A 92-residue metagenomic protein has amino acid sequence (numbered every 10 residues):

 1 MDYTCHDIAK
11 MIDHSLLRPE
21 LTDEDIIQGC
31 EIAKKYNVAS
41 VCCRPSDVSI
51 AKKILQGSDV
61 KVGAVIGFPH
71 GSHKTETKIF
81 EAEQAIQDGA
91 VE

Functional and structural regions predicted by a protein language model:
D2-Y36, S40, S46-E92: Alpha/beta enzyme core
